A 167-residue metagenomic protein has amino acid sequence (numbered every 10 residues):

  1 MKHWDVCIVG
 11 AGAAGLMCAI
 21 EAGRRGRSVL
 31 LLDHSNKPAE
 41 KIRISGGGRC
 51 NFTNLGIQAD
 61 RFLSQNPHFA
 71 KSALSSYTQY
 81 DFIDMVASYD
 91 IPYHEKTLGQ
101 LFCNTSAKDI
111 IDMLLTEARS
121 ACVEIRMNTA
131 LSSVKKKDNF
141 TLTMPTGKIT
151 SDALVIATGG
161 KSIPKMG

Functional and structural regions predicted by a protein language model:
M1-A14: Beta1/beta-strand and adjacent pyrophosphate-binding region of the FAD-binding site in flavoprotein oxidoreductases
C7, G23-G47: Glycine-rich FAD pyrophosphate-binding loop
A11-A13, D33-S35, G46-G47, N54-L55 (+3 more regions): Fold-independent oxyanion-binding glycine-rich loops and adjacent beta-strand/coil segments at enzyme active sites
A11-A14, C18-G23: Small-residue (primarily alanine) positions within well-ordered alpha-helices, especially packing/interaction faces
R27-L30, Y93, L154: Hydrophobic anchor at the start of a short beta-strand that flanks the dinucleotide cofactor-binding loop
G47-T97: Glycine-rich active-site loop/strand segments that organize a redox cofactor
Y77-A87, T97-A121: An accessory alpha-helical subdomain
K108-D109, M113-G167: Predominantly flavin-linked oxidoreductase catalytic cores and closely associated redox partners
